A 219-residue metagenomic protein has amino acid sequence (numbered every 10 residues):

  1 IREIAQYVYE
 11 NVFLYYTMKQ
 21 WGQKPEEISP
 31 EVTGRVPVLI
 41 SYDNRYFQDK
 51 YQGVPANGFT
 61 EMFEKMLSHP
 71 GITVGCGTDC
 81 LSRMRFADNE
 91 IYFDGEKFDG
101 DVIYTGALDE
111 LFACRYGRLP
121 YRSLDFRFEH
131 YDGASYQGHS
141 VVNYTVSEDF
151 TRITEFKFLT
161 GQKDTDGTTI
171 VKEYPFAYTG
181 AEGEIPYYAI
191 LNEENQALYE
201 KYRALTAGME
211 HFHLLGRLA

Functional and structural regions predicted by a protein language model:
I1-G100: Active-site/ligand-binding neighborhood in enzyme catalytic cores
T17, M66, I103, I153 (+1 more regions): A residue-level signal for conserved active-site and pocket-lining positions in enzyme catalytic cores
V36-Y42, P175-T179, E210-H213: Short amphipathic alpha-helical segments, especially helix-boundary/capping motifs
M66-S68, S147, G208: Short, structurally constrained coil/turn elements that cap an alpha-helix or connect an alpha-helix to the following
V74-C76, Y104, L214: A structural signal for the hydrophobic beta-strands that form the central parallel beta-sheet of Rossmann-like
L81-L205: Mid-domain catalytic core of redox enzymes that form a hydrophobic substrate pocket/lid adjacent to a catalytic redox
T206-A219: Short FAD-binding loop at a beta-strand-to-alpha-helix junction that anchors the flavin cofactor in diverse
